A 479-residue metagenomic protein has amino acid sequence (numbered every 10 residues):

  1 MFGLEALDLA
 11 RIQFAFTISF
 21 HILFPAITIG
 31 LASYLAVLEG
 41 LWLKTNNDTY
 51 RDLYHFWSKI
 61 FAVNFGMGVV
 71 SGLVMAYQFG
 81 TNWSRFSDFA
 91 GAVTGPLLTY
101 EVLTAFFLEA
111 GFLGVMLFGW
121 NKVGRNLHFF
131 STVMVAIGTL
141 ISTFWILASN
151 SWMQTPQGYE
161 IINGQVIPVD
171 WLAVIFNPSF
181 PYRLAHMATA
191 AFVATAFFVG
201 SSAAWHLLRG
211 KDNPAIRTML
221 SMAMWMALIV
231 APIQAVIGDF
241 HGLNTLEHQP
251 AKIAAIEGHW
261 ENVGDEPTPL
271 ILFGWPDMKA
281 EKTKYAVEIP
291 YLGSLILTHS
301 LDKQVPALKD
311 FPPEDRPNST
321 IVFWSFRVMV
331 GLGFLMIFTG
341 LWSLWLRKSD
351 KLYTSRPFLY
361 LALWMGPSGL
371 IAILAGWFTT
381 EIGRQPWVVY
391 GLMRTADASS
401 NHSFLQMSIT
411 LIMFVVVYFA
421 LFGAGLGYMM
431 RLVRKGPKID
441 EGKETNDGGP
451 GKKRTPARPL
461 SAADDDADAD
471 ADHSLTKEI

Functional and structural regions predicted by a protein language model:
M1-I479: Polytopic transmembrane helical bundles with strong interfacial aromatic enrichment
